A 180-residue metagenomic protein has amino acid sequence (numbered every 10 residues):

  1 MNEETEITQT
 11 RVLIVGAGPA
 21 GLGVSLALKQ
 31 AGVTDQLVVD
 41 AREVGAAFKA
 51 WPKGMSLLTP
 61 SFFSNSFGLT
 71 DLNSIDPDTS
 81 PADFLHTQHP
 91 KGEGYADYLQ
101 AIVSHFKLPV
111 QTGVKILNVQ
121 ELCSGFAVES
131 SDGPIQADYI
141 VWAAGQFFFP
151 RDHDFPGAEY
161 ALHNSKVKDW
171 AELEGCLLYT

Functional and structural regions predicted by a protein language model:
I7-Q9, V15-Q36, V167-L178: Rossmann-like dinucleotide/flavin-binding elements
G16, D40, A144: Short beta-strand/turn micro-motifs composed of small residues that flank or help shape donor/cofactor-binding pockets
G21, G45, N118, F147-F148: Glycine-rich nucleotide phosphate-binding loop and flanking beta-alpha elements of Rossmann-like dinucleotide-binding
S25-A27, K49-A50, D152-P156: Short amphipathic alpha-helical segments
K29-K49: Glycine-rich FAD pyrophosphate-binding loop
E43-A96: Glycine-rich active-site loop/strand segments that organize a redox cofactor
A82-F147: Feature captures the FAD/FMN-dependent oxidoreductase FAD-binding
K91-G94, A144-L178: Glycine-rich dinucleotide-binding loop and its adjacent helix/turn
